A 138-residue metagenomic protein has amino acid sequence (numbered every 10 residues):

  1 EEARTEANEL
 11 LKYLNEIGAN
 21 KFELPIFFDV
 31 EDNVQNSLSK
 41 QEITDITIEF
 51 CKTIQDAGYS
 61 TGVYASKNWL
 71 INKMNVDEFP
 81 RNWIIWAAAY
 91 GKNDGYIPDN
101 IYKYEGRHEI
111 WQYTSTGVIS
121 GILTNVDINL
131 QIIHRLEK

Functional and structural regions predicted by a protein language model:
E1-A57: Substrate-binding cleft of extracellular glycoside hydrolase catalytic domains
E2-I17, W69-M74, K92-P98: Alpha-helical scaffolding within the catalytic cores of extracellular/periplasmic polymer-degrading hydrolases
A7-E9, F79-N82: Short, hinge-like loop/turn segments at secondary-structure boundaries
F22-V30, S60-Y64, I84-A88, E109-Q112: Structural recognition of the beta-strand scaffold that forms the well-ordered cores of secreted hydrolase catalytic
F27-E31, N68-K73: A short beta-strand-loop-alpha-helix capping motif that often carries His-Thr
S39-K40, N72-V76, I122: A short secondary-structure junction signal
I54-N72: Aromatic-lined carbohydrate-recognition surfaces of secreted/lumenal glycan-active proteins
P80-K138: Functionally critical loop-and-helix segments that line ligand-binding/catalytic clefts of soluble enzyme domains
